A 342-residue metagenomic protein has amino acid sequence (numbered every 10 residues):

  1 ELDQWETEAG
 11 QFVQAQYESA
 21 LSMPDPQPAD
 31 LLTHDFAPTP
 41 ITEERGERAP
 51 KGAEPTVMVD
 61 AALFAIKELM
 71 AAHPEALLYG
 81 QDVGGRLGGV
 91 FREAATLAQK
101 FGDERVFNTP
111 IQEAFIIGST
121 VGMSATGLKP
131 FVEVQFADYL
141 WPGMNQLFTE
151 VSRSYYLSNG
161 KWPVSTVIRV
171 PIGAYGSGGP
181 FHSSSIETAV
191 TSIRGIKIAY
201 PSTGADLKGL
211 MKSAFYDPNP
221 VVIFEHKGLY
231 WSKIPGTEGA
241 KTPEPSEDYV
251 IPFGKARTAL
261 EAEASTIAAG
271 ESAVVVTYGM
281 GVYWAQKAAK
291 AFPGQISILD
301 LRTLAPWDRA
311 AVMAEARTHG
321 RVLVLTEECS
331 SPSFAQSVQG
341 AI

Functional and structural regions predicted by a protein language model:
E1-E18, S22, R92, T96 (+4 more regions): Thiamine diphosphate
D3, T7, Q11-Q14, A29 (+5 more regions): Generic alpha-helical secondary structure signal
T7-P50: Terminal amphipathic helices with adjacent charged low-complexity linkers/tails
P26, F181-S184, S202, I251 (+1 more regions): Short coil/turn linker and secondary-structure boundary residues
P28, F131, I198-A199, S297 (+1 more regions): A local structural micro-motif
L32-F224, G228-Y230: Thiamine diphosphate
